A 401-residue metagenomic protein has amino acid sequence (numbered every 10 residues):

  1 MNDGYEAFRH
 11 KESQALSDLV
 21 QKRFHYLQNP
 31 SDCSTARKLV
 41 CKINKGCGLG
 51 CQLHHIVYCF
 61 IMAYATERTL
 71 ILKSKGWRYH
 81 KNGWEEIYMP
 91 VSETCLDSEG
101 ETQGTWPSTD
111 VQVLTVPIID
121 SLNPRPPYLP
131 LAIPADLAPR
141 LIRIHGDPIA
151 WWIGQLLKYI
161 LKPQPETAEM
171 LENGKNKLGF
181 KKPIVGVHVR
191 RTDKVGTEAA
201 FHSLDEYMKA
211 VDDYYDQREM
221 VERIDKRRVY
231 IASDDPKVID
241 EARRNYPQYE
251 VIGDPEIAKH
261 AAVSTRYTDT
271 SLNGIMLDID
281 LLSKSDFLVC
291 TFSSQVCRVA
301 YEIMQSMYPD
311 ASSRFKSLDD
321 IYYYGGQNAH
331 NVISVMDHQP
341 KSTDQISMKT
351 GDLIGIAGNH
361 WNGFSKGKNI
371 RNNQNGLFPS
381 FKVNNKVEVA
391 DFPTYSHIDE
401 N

Functional and structural regions predicted by a protein language model:
M1-D212, Q217, R223-K226: Secretory-pathway glycan-assembly enzymes, especially type II membrane glycosyltransferases that use nucleotide-sugar
Q28-S31, F60-I61, G174-K177, E219-M220 (+5 more regions): Beta-strand elements of modular eukaryotic interaction domains
C59, A63, V185-V187, V211 (+8 more regions): Structural signal for hydrophobic/aromatic residues that build the beta-strand cores of folded beta-sheet domains
K73-H80, Y230, V296-V299, K316-D319 (+1 more regions): Short amphipathic alpha-helical segments embedded in low-complexity Lys/Glu-rich regions
K75, D216, P247, S293 (+6 more regions): Short amphipathic alpha-helices and their capping/turn residues within compact interaction modules
D225-Y322: Donor-binding and catalytic core of enzymes assembling or modifying cell-surface/extracellular glycoconjugates
Y323-I333: Short, basic/aromatic beta-hairpin or loop at an interaction surface
N331-K366, R371-S396, N401: SH3/SH3-like (including bacterial SH3b) beta-barrel domains that bind proline-rich motifs or cell-wall ligands
